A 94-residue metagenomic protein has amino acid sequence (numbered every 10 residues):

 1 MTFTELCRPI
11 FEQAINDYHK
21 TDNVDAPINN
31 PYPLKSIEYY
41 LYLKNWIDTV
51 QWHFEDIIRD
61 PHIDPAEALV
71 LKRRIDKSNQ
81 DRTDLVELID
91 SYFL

Functional and structural regions predicted by a protein language model:
M1-L94: Anionic, Ser/Thr-rich low-complexity intrinsically disordered regions
